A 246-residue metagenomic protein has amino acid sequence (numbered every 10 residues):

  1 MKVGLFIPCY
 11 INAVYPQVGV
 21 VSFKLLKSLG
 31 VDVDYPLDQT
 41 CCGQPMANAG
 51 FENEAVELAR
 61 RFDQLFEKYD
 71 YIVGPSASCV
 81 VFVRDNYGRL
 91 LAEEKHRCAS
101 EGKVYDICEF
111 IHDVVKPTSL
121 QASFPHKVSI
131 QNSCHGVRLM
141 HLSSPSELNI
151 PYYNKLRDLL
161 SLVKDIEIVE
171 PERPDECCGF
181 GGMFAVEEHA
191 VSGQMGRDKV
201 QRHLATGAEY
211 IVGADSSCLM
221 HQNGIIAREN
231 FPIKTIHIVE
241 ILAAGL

Functional and structural regions predicted by a protein language model:
M1-L246: Iron-sulfur cluster-binding electron-transfer modules in prokaryotic oxidoreductases
